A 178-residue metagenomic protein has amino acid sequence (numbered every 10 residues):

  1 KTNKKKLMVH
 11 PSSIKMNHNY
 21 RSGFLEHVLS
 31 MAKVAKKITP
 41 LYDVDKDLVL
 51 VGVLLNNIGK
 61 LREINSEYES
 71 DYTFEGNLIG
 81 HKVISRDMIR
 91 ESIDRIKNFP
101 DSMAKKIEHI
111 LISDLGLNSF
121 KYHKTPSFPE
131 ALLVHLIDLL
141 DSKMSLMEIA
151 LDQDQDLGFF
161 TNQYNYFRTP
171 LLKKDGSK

Functional and structural regions predicted by a protein language model:
K1-K33, I58: All-alpha helical catalytic cores of prenyl diphosphate-utilizing isoprenoid enzymes
T2-L7, N118, K143-M147, K174: Short secondary-structure junctions and interdomain/linker hinges
K15, Q155, F159-N162: Alpha-helical structural elements
M16-N17, E26, K37-D154: Divalent metal-dependent catalytic cores for phosphoryl transfer on phosphate-bearing substrates
H135, F160-N165, T169, K174-K178: N-terminal intrinsically disordered, cationic/polar leader segments that include organellar targeting peptides
